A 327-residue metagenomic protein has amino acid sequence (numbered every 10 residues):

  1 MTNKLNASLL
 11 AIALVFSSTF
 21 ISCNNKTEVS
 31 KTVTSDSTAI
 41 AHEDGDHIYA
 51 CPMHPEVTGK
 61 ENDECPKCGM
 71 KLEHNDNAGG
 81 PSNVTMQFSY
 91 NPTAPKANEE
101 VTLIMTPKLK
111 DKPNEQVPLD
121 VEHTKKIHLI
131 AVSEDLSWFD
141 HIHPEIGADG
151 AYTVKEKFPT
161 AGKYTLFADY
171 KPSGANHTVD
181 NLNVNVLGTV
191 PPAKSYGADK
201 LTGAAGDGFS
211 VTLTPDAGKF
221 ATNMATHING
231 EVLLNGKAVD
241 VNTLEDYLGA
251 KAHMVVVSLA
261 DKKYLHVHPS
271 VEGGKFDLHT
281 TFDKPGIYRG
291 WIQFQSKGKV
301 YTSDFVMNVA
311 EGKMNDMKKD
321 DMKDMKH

Functional and structural regions predicted by a protein language model:
T2-A7, S18-H327: Intrinsically disordered, low-complexity terminal tails/loops enriched in metal-binding residues
L10-F16: Hydrophobic helical h-region of N-terminal Sec-dependent signal peptides in bacterial secretory/periplasmic proteins
